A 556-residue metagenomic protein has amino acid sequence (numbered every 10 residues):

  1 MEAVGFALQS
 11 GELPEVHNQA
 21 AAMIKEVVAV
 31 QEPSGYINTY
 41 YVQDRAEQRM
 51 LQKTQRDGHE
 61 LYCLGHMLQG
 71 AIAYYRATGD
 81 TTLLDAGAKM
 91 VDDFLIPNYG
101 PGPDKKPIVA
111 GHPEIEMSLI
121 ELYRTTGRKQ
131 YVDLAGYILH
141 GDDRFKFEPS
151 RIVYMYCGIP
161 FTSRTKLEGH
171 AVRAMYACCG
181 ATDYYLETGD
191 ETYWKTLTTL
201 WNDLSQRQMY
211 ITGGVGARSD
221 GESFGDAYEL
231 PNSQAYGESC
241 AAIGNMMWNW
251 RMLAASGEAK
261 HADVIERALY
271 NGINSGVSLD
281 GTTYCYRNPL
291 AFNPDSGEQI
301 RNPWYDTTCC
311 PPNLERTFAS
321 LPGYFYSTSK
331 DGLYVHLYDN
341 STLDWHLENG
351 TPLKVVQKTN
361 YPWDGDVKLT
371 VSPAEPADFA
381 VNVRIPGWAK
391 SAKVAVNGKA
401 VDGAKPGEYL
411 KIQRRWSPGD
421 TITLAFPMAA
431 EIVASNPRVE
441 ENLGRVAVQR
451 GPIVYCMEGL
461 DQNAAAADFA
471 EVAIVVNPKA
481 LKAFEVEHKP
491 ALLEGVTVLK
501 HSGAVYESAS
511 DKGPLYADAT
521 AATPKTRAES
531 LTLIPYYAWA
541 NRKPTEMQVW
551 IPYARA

Functional and structural regions predicted by a protein language model:
M1, Q48-C63, I96-H112, E148-R151 (+4 more regions): Solvent-exposed loop and edge beta-strand segments that line ligand/cofactor-binding and catalytic clefts
M1-P14, G65-D80, I115-G127, Y176-E191 (+5 more regions): Well-ordered alpha-helical scaffold segments within catalytic/enzyme domains
L8-P149, Y156: Extended ligand-binding groove/face enriched in aromatic
A135, L197, D263-N271, G276-T370 (+2 more regions): C-terminal beta-rich recognition modules with glycine/proline-rich loops and embedded aromatic residues
L186-R207, L230-T282: Catalytic-core region of carbohydrate-active enzymes that cleave or remodel glycosidic bonds
V367, F379-V383, S417-F426: Short, well-structured beta-strand segments within conserved domains
P376-V396: Beta-strand-rich binding/interaction modules
A389-Q413, I432-R438: Solvent-exposed beta-strand/loop surfaces of large extracellular or lumenal domains
